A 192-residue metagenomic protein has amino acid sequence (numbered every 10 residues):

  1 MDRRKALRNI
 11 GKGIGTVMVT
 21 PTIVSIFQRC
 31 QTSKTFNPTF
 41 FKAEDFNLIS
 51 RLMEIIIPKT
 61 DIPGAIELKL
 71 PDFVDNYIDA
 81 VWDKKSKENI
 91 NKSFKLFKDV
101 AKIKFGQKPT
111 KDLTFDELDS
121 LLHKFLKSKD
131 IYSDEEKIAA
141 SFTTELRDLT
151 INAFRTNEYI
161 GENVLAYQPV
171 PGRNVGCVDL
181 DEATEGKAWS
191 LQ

Functional and structural regions predicted by a protein language model:
M1-R4, P21-I56: C-terminal segment of N-terminal export signals and the immediately downstream linker at the start of the mature
L7-Q28, T114: N-terminal export signals
I14, M18-T22, T60, K129 (+2 more regions): A generic secondary-structure signal for well-formed alpha-helical elements
T35-F40, I57-T60, V81-E88: A ubiquitous short alpha-helical element
F41-N47, G64-A65, E136-F142: Structural motif
F46-D75: Post-signal-peptide N-terminal segment of Sec-exported extracytoplasmic proteins
R51, K69-Q192: Mature-region segments of soluble proteins
